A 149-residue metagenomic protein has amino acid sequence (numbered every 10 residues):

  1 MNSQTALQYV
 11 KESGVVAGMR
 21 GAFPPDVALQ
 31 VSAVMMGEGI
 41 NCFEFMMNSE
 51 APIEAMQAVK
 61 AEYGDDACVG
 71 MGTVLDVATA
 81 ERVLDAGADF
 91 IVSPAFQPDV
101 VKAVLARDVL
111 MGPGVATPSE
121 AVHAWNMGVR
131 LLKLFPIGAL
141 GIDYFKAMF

Functional and structural regions predicted by a protein language model:
M1, A116-R130: Alpha/beta catalytic cores of nucleotide-metabolism and tRNA/nucleoside-modifying enzymes
M1-A86, A106: Conserved N-terminal beta1-alpha1 strand-loop-helix module at the mouth
M19-P24, M71-V77, S93-Q97, P113-P118 (+1 more regions): Glycine-rich beta-to-alpha transition loops that act as phosphate-gripper elements at the mouths of alpha/beta enzyme
N41, D89, R130: Short acidic/polar active-site loop segments enriched in Thr and Asp
A51, I91-V92: Canonical helix-turn-helix DNA-binding module
A55, A78-T79, D99-V100, S119-A121 (+1 more regions): Short acidic active-site motifs
P98-D99, A106, N126-F149: Active-site/ligand-binding-proximal alpha/beta "capping" segment
